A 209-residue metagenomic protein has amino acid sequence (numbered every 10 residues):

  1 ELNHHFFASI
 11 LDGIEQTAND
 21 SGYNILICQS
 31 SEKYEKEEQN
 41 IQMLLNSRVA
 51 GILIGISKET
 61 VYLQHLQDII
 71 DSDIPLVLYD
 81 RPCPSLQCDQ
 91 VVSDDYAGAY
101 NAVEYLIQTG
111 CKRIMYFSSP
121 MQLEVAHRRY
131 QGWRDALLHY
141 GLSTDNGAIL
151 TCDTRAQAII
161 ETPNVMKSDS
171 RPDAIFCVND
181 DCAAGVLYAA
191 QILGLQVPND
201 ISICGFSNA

Functional and structural regions predicted by a protein language model:
E1-N3, Q29, Q90-V91: Short, glycine-rich nucleotide/cofactor-binding loops
E1-Q16: N-terminal winged-helix
D12-L26, E35, Q39-R48, L63 (+1 more regions): Bacterial carbohydrate/catabolite-sensing allosteric modules
S31, S57, P82: Short beta-to-alpha linker loops that shape the active-site pocket of alpha/beta-hydrolase fold enzymes
I52: Intrinsically disordered, low-complexity polar regions and short flexible loop motifs
G55-H65: Short, flexible, glycine-rich and Lys/Arg-enriched loop motifs at helix boundaries that contact anionic partners
